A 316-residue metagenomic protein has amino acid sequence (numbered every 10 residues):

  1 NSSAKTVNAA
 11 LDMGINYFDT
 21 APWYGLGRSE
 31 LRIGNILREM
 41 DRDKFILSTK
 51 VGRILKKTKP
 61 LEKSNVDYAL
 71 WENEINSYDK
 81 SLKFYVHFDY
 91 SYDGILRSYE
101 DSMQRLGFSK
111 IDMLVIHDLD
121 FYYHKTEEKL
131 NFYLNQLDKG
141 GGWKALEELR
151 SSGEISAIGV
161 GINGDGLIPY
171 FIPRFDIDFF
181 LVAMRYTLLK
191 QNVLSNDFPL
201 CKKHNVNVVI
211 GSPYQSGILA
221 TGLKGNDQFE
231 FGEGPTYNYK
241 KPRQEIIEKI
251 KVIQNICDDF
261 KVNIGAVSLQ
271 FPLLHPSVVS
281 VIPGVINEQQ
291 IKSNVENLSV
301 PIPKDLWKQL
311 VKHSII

Functional and structural regions predicted by a protein language model:
N1-A10, S91-R105, N163-Y170: Short, acidic/polar
N1-Y68: N-terminal binding-site loop/beta-alpha segment at the start of enzyme catalytic domains that lines or forms
S2, A9, L119-I316: Beta/alpha (TIM)-barrel catalytic core signal, keyed to glycine-rich beta->alpha loops juxtaposed to Asp/Glu that bind
F18, I111, I158: Glycine-centered flexible beta-alpha turn that most often forms the glycine-rich phosphate-binding loop
I36-R42, G107, F171-F175: Acidic (Asp/Glu)-rich catalytic clusters
P60-Y92: Active-site-adjacent "subsite" loops/lids of carbohydrate-active enzymes
K80-D101, G142, K261: Alpha-helix-centered segments that form part of catalytic cores
M103-E127: Active-site groove signature of glycoside hydrolases
